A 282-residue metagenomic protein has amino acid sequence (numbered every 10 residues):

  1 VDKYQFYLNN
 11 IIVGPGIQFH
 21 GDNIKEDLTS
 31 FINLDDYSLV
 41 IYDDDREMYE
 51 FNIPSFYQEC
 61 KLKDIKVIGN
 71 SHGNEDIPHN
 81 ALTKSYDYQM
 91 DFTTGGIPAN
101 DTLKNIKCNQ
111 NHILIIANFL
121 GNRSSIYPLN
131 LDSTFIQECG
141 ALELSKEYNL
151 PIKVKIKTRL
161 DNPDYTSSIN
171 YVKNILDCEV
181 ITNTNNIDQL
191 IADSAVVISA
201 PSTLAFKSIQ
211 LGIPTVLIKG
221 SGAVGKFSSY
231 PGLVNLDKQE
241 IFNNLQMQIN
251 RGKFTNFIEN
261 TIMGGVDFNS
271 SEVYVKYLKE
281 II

Functional and structural regions predicted by a protein language model:
V1-T102: Active-site and donor-binding regions of nucleotide-sugar-utilizing enzymes
G14, F19-G21, F92-T94, E179-N183 (+1 more regions): Short acidic-hydrophobic, aromatic-tinged amphipathic segments that line or gate anion-handling sites
D22-L28, E50-S55, L129-E143, Y165-I169 (+2 more regions): Well-ordered, non-membrane alpha-helical segments in soluble/globular domains
N23-N33, R159-L211: Donor nucleotide-activated moiety binding/catalytic core segment of transferases that use nucleotide-activated donors
Y37-D45, H72, G96-I97, I113-S125 (+2 more regions): Short loop/turn segments at strand-loop or loop-helix junctions that form parts of catalytic or ligand-binding pockets
D101-Y171: Conserved catalytic-core segment of nucleotide-activated headgroup transferases in glycan assembly
N170, T203-V266: Catalytic binding pocket for nucleotide-activated donors in carbohydrate/polymer assembly enzymes
G265-I282: C-terminal alpha-helical cap of glycosyltransferases
